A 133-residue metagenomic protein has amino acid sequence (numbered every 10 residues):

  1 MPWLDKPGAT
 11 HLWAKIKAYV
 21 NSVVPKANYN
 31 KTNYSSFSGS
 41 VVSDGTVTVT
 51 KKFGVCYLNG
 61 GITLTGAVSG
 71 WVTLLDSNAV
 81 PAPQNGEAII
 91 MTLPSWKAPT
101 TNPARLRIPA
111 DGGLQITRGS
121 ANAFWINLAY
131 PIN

Functional and structural regions predicted by a protein language model:
L4-D44, P83, P131-N133: Glycine-rich, low-complexity segments
K6, A18, D44-T46, A67-D76 (+1 more regions): Extracellular jelly-roll beta-sandwich "head" domains, especially the C-terminal globular C1q domain
A27-F53, G61-P81: Surface-exposed ligand/attachment interfaces on beta-rich extracellular proteins
N59-G61, A129: Residue-level recognition of well-ordered beta-strand positions that form the cores of beta-sheet-rich folds across
